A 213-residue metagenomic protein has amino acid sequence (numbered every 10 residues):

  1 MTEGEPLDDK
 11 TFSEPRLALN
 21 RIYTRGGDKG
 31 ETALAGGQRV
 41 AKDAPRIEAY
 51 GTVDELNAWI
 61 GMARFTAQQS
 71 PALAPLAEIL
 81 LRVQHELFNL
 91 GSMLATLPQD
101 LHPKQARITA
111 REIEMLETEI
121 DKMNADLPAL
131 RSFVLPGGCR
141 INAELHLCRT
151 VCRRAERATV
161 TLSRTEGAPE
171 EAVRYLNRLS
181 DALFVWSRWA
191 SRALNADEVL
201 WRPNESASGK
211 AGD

Functional and structural regions predicted by a protein language model:
M1-D213: Phosphate/pyrophosphate-binding loop motifs in nucleotide- or prenyl diphosphate-using proteins
